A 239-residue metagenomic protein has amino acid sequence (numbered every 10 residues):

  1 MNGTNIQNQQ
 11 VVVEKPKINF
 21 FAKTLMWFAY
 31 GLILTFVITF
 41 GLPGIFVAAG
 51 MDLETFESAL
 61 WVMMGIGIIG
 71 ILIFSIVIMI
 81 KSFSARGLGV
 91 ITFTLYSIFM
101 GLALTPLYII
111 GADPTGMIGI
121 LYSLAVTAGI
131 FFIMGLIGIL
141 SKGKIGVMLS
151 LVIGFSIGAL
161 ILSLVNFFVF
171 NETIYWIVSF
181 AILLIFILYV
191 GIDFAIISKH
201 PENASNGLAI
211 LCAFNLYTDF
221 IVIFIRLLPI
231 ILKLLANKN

Functional and structural regions predicted by a protein language model:
M1-N239: A hydrophobic alpha-helical transmembrane-helix feature that marks the membrane cores and membrane-interface segments
